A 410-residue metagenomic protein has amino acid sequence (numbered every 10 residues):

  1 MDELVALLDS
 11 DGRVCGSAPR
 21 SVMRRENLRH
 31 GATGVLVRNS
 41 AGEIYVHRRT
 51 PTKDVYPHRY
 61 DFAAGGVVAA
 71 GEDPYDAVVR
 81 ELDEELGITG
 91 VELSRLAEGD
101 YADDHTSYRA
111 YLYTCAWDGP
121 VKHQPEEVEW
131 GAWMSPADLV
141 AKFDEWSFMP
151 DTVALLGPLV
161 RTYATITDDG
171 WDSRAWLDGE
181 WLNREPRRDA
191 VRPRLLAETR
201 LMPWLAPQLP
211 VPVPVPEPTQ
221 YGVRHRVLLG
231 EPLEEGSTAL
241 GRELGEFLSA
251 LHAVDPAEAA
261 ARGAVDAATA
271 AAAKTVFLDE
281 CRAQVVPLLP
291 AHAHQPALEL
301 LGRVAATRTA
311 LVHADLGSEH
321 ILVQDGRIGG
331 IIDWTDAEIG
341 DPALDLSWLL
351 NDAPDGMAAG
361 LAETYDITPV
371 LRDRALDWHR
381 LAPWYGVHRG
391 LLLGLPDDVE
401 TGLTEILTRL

Functional and structural regions predicted by a protein language model:
M1-G34, S40: Acidic, metal-coordinating catalytic segment for phosphate/diphosphate chemistry, firing primarily on the Nudix
P19-S21, H58, R95-T162, H388: Nudix hydrolase/Nudix homology domain
Y45-V46, A63-R95: The catalytic Nudix box helix
T89-A97, P212-E217: A short coil-to-beta-strand element that immediately follows conserved catalytic motifs
Y163-A272, A306: ATP-binding pocket architecture of kinase catalytic cores
T167, W171-D178, N183, L298-L344: Active-site acidic catalytic loop and adjacent metal/ATP-binding pocket of ATP-dependent phosphoryl transfer enzymes
L233, D336-P342, S347-L410: Helix-rich C-terminal or lid/interface subdomains of diverse kinases
E246, A264-R303: Active-site catalytic-loop/activation-segment of kinase and kinase-like phosphoryl-transfer enzymes
